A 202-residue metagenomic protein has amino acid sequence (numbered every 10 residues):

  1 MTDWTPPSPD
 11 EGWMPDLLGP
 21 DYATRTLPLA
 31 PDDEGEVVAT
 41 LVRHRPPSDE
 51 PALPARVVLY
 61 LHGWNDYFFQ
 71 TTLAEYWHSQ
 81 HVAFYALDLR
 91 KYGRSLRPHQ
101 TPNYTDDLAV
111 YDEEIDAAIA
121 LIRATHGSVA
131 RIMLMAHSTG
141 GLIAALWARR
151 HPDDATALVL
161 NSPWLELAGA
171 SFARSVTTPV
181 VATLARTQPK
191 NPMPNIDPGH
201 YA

Functional and structural regions predicted by a protein language model:
T2-P51: N-terminal cap/lid segment of alpha/beta-hydrolase-fold proteins
P54-G63: Short beta-strand element of the alpha/beta-hydrolase
D66-F69, A74, H78-H99: Conserved alpha/beta-hydrolase
Y104-T125: Alpha/beta-hydrolase active-site loop
H126-S138: Alpha/beta-hydrolase fold nucleophile elbow
H137-T139, I143-A202: Alpha/beta-hydrolase-fold enzymes
